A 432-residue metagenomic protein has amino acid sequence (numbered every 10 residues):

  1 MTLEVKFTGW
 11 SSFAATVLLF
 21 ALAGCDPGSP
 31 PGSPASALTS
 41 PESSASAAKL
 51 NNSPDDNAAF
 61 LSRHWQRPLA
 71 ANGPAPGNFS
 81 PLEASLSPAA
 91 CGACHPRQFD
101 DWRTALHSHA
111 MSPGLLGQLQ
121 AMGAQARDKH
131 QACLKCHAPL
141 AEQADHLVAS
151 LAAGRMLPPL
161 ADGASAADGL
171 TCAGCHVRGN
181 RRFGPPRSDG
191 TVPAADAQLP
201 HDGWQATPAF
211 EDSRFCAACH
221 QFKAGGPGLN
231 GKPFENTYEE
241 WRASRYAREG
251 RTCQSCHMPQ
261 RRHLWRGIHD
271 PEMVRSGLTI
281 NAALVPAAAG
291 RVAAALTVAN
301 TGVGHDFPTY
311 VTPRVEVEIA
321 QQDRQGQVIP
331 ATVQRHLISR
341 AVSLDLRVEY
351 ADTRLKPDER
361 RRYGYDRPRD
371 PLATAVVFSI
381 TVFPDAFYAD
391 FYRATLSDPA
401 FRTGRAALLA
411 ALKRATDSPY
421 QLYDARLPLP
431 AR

Functional and structural regions predicted by a protein language model:
T2-A14: Bacterial N-terminal signal peptides that target proteins for export
T8, L18, S85-L86: Short hydrophobic "helix-edge" motifs at membrane interfaces and signal-peptide entry regions
A21-G24: C-terminal motif of bacterial Sec signal peptides marking the signal peptidase cleavage site
D26-F210, A217-A218, A224-A247: Sequence context of c-type cytochrome heme-c attachment sites
Q131-A149, N180-F183, C216-A217, C256 (+4 more regions): Short, surface-exposed, charge-dense and proline/glycine-enriched linear segments
A209-D212, W265-G267: Outer-membrane beta-barrel translocator/pore domains, especially the C-terminal barrels of Gram-negative outer-membrane
A224, R242-G250, Q254-S255, P259-R432: Short, conserved sequence motifs used for protein processing/export or organelle targeting and for catalysis
